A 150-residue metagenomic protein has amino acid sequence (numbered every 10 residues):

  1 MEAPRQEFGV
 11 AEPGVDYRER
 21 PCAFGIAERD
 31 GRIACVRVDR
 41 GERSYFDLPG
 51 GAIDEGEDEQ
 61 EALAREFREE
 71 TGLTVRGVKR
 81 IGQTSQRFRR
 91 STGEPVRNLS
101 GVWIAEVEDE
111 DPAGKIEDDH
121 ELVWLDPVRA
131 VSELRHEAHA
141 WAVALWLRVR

Functional and structural regions predicted by a protein language model:
M1-F24: Acidic, metal-coordinating catalytic segment for phosphate/diphosphate chemistry, firing primarily on the Nudix
Y17, R43-S44, T84-R89: Short, solvent-exposed loop/turn segments at secondary-structure junctions
R20, E28, L48, V96-S100: Short connector loops at helix/strand junctions that flank enzyme active sites, especially segments positioning acidic
F24-I26, R32-A34, V102-I104, V123: Residues embedded in well-ordered beta-strands
A27-E28, R80: Generic beta-strand structural signal
E28-E70: Conserved Nudix-box catalytic region and its N-terminal flanking loop in Nudix hydrolases and closely related
I53-K79, T84-A138: Unchanged
S132-R150: Charged phosphate-binding loop/patch that engages nucleotide di/tri-phosphates or the phosphate backbone of nucleic
